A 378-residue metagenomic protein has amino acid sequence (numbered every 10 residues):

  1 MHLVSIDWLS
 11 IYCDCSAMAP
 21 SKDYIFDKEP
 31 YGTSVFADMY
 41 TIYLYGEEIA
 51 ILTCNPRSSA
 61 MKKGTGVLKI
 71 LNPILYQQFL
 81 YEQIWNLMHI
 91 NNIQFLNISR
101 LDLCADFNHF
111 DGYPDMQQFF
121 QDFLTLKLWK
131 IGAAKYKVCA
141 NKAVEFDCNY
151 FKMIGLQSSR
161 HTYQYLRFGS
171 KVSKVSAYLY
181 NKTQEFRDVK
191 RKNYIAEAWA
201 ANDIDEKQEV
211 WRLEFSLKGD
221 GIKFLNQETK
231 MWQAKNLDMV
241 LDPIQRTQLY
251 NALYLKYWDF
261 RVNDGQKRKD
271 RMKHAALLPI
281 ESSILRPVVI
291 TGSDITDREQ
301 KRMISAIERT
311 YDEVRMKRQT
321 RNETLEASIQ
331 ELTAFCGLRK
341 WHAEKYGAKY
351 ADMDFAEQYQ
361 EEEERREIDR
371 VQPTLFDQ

Functional and structural regions predicted by a protein language model:
M1-G292, A306, T310-Q378: Structured, helix-rich domain cores that form ligand/interaction pockets
S293-I304: Helix-turn-helix DNA-binding segment
